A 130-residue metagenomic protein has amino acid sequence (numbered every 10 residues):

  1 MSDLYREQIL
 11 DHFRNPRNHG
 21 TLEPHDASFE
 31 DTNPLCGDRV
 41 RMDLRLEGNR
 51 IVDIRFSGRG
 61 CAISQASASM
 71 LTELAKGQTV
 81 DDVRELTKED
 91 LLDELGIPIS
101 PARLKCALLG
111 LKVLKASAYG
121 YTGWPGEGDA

Functional and structural regions predicted by a protein language model:
M1-P24, F29, V52-D53, Q78-A130: C-terminal binding/interaction regions
F13, L46, L74-A75: Hydrophobic residues in alpha-helical segments
N33, D38-G48: Short beta-strand elements
C36, G58-A66: Short, thiol/selenol-centered motifs that function as redox-active sites or metal-ligating centers
G48-G58: Immediate flanking context of iron-sulfur cluster ligation sites
I63-A68, C106-L109: Catalytic-loop motifs flanking and including active-site residues across diverse enzymes
S67-Q78: Alpha-helical support elements that line or immediately flank enzyme active sites and cofactor-binding pockets
